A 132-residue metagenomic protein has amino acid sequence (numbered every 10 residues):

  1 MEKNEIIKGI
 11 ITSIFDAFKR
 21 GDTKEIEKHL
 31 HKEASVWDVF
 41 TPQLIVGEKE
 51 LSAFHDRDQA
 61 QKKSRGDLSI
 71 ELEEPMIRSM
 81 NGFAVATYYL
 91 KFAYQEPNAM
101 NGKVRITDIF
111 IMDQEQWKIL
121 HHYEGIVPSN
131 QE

Functional and structural regions predicted by a protein language model:
M1-K32, N130-Q131: Short, low-complexity N-terminal intrinsically disordered segments enriched in polar/charged residues
N4-E5, T23-G82: A solvent-exposed, acidic/Ser-Thr-rich amphipathic alpha-helical stretch
I14, S35-V39, A84-F92: Short, well-ordered beta-strand segments in beta-rich or mixed alpha/beta enzyme and ligand-binding folds
D16, V36, G47, I106 (+1 more regions): Anionic, Ser/Thr-rich low-complexity intrinsically disordered regions
L30, L90-F92, Y123: Short beta-strand segments enriched in hydrophobic/aromatic residues within well-folded beta-rich domains
L72-I77, L90-F92, R105-I111: Hydrophobic/aromatic beta-strand elements that line small-molecule binding cavities or substrate pockets in beta-rich
F92-M100: Short, cysteine-centered beta-strand-loop-beta hairpins and adjacent loop/turn segments enriched in charged/polar
K103-N130: Short beta-strand edge/turn micro-motifs at domain boundaries
